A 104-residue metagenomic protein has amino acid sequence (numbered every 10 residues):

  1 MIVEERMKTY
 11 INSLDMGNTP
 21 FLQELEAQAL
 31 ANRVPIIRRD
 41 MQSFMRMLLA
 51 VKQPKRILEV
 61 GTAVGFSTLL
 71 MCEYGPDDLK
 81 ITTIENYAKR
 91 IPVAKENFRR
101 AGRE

Functional and structural regions predicted by a protein language model:
M1-E104: A short alpha-helical cap/connector motif
